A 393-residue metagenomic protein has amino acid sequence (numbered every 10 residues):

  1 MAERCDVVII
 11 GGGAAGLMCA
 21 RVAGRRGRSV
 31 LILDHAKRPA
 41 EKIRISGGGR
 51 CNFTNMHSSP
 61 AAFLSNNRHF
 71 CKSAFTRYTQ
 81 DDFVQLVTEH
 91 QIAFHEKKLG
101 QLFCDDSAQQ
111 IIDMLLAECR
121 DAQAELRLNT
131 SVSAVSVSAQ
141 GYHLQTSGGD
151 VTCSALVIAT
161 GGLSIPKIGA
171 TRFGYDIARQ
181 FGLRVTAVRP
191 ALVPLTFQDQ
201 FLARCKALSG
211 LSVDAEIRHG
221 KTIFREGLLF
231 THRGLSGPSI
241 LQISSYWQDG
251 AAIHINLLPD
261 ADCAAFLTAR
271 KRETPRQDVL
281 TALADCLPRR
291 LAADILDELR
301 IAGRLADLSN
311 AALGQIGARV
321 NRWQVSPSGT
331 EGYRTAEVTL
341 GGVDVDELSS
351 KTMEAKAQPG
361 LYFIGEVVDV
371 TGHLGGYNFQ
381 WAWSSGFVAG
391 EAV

Functional and structural regions predicted by a protein language model:
A2-A15: Beta1/beta-strand and adjacent pyrophosphate-binding region of the FAD-binding site in flavoprotein oxidoreductases
V8, G24-G48: Glycine-rich FAD pyrophosphate-binding loop
V8-I10, V132, V151-K167, A178-R179 (+2 more regions): Short hydrophobic core segments
K37-P39, R44-I45, F53-P60, A93 (+2 more regions): An anion/pyrophosphate-binding glycine-rich loop and adjacent beta-alpha core in soluble alpha-beta enzymes
R50-E96: Glycine-rich active-site loop/strand segments that organize a redox cofactor
R77-A155: Feature captures the FAD/FMN-dependent oxidoreductase FAD-binding
L128, A293-T371: A glycine-rich dinucleotide-binding beta-alpha-beta segment and adjacent secondary-structure elements that constitute
A155-Q198: Glycine-rich loop(s) and the adjacent beta-strand/alpha-helix scaffold that form part
